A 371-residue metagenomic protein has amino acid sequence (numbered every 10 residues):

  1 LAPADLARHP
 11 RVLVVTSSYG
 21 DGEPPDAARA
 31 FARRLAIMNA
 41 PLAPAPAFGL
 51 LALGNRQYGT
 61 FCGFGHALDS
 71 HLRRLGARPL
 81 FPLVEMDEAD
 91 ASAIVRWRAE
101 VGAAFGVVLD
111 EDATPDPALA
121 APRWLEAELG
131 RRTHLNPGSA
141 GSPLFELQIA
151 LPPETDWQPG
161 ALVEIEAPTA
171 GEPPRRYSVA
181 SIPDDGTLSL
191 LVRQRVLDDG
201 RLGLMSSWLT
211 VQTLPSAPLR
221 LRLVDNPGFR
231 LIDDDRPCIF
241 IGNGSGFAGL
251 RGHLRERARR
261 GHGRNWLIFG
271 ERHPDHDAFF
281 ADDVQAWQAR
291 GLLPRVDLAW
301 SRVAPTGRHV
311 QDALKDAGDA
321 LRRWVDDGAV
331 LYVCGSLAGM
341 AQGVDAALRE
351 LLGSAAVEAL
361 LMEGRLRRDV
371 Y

Functional and structural regions predicted by a protein language model:
L1-H9, V14, S18, G22-P46 (+5 more regions): Reductase modules of NAD(P)H-dependent flavoproteins
F48, V179, G246: Hydrophobic/aromatic pocket-lining and membrane-interface residues
A150-F240, G252-R260, H273, F280-D282 (+4 more regions): FAD-binding FR-type
G160, G246, S336: Short, conserved phosphate/pyrophosphate- and ester-handling motifs at nucleotide-, phospho-/glycolipid
F240-H253, L267: Extended, hydrophobic alpha-helical segments in both membrane/secreted and soluble proteins
